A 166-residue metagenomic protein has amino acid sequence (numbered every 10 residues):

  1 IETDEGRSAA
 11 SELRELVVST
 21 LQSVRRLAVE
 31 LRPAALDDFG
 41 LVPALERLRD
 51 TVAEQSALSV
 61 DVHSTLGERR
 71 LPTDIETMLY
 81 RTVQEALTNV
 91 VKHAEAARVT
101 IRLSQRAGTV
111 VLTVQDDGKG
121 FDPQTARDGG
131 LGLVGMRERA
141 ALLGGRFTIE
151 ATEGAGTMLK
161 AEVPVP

Functional and structural regions predicted by a protein language model:
I1-P166: Coiled-coil dimerization/phosphotransfer module
